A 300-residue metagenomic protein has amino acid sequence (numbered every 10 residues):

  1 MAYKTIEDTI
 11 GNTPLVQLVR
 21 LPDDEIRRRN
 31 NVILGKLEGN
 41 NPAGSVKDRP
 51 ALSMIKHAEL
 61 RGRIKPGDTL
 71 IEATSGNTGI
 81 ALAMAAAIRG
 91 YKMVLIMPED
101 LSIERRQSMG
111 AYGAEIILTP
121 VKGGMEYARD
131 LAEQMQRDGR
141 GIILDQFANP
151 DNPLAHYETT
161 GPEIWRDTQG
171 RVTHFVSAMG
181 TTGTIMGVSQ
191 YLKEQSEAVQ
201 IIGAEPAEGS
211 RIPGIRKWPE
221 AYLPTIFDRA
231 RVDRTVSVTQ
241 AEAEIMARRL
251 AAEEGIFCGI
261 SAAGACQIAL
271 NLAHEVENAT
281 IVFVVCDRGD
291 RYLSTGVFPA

Functional and structural regions predicted by a protein language model:
M1-A300: PLP-dependent amino-acid enzyme catalytic core
